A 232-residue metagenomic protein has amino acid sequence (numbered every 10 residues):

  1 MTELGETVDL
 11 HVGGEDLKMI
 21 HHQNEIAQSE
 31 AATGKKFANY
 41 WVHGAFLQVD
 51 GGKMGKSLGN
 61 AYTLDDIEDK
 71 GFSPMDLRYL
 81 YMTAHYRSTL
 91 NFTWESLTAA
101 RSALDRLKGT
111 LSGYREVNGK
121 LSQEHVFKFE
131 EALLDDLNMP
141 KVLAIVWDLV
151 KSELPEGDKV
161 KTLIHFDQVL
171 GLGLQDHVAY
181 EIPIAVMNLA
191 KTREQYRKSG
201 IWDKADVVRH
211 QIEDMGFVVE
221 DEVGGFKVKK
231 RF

Functional and structural regions predicted by a protein language model:
M1-T2, Y81: Active-site-flanking alpha-helical
T2-E68: Catalytic cores of enzymes that engage adenine nucleotides and/or redox cofactors via long glycine-rich, Lys/Arg/His
K53-K56, N60-F232: Structural preference for alpha-helix termini/caps and helix-kink/transition segments
